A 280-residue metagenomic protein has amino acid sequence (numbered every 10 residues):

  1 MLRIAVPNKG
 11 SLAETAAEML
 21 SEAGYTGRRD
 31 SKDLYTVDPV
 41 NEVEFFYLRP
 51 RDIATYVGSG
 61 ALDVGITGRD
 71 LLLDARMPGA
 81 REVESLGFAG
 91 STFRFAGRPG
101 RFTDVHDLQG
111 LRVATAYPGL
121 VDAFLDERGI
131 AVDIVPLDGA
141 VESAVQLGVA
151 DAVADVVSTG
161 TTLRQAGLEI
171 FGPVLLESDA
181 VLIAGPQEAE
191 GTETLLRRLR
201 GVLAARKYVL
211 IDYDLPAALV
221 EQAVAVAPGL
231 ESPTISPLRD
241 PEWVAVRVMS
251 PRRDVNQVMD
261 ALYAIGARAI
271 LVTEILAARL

Functional and structural regions predicted by a protein language model:
M1-E42, T67-A80, S85-T92, G100-L280: Small-molecule-sensing regulatory modules
E42-L62: Short, structured active-site "lid" loops
T55, T92-A96: Signature of uroporphyrinogen-III synthase
